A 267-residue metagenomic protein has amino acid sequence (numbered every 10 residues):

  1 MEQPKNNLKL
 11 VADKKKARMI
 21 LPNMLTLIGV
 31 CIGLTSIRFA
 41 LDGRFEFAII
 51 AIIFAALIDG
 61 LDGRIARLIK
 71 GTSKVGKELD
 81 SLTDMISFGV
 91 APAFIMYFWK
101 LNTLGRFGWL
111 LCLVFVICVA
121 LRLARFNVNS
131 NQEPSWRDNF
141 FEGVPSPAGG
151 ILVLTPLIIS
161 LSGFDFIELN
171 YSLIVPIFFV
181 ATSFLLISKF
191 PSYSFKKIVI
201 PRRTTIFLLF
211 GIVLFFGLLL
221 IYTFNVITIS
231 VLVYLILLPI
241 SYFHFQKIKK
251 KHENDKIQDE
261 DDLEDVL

Functional and structural regions predicted by a protein language model:
M1-G60, I65, S241, L267: Topogenic membrane-insertion module of multi-pass membrane proteins
M1-L10, D138-L267: C-terminal membrane-associated helical module and adjoining short loops/tails
A17, L21-L27, L68-F126, P156: Multi-pass membrane catalytic core of lipid/isoprenoid biosynthesis enzymes
L25, I32, F39, A51 (+6 more regions): Hydrophobic residues within membrane-embedded alpha-helical segments of Major Facilitator Superfamily
G29, D59, D80, D84 (+4 more regions): Residue-level signature of catalytic and energy-coupling elements of molecular machines, predominantly ATP/GTP-dependent
T35-I50, I86, V90-C112, T155-I174 (+1 more regions): Helix-coil boundary and interhelical linker segments in multi-pass alpha-helical membrane proteins
R64-S73, A120-W136, I187-F195, Q246: C-terminal ends of transmembrane helices
L113-I151: Hydrophobic, well-structured mid-protein blocks that either form specific transmembrane helices
